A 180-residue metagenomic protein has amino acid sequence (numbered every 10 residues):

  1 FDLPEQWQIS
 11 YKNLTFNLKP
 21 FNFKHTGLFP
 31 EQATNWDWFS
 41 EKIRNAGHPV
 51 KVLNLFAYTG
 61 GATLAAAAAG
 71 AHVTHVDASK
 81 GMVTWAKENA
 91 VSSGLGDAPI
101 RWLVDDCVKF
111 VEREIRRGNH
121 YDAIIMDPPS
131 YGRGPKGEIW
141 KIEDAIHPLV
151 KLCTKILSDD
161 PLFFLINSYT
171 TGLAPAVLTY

Functional and structural regions predicted by a protein language model:
F1-L28, D37: Non-catalytic substrate-recognition/targeting regions of SAM-dependent transferases
P30-H48: Conserved alpha-helix/loop element of class I SAM-dependent methyltransferases that forms part of the SAM/SAH-binding
H48-Y58: Conserved class I S-adenosyl-L-methionine
T59-A71: Conserved SAM-binding loop of SAM-dependent methyltransferases across substrates and taxa, primarily the Class I
H72-D77: Conserved SAM-binding motif I beta-strand of class I
S79-I125: S-adenosyl-L-methionine
K80-M82, V104-V108, Y121-L152: Mobile active-site "lid"/loop adjacent to the S-adenosyl-L-methionine
G137-Y180: C-terminal substrate-binding/active-site "lid" region of AdoMet-derived donor-dependent transferases
